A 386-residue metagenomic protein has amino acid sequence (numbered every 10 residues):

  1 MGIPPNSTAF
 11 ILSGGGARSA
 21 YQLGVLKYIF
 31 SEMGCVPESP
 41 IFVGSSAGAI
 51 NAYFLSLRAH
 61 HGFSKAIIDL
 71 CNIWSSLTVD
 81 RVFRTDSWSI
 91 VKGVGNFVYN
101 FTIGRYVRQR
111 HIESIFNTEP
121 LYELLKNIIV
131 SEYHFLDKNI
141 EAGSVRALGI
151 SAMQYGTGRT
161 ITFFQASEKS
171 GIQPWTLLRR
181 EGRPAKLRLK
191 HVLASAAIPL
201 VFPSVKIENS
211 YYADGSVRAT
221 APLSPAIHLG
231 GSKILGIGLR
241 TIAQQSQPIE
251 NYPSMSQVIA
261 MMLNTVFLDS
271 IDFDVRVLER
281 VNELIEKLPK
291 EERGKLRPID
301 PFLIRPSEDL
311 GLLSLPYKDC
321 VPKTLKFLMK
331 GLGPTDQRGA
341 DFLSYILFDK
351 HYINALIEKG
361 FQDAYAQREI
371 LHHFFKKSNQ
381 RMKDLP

Functional and structural regions predicted by a protein language model:
M1-V43, I50-P386: Patatin-like phospholipase
